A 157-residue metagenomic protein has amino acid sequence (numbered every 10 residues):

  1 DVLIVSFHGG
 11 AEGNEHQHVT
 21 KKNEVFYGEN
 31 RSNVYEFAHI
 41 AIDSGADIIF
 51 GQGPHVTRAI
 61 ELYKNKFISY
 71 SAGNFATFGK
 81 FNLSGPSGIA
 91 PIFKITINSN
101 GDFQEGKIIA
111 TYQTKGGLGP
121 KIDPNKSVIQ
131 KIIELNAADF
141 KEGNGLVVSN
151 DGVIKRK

Functional and structural regions predicted by a protein language model:
D1-F7, H39, D43, H55 (+2 more regions): Catalytic-site microenvironment of enzymes that process N-acetyl-hexosamine-containing cell-wall polysaccharides
V2-G45: Active-site-proximal segments of metal-dependent phosphoesterases and phosphodiesterases across multiple
I4, Y70, I95: Conserved, mostly hydrophobic/aromatic
S6-H8, Q52, I109: Conserved residues at the C-terminal ends of beta-strands
G10, N65, G73-F75, N98-N100 (+1 more regions): Solvent-exposed coil/turn segments that connect beta secondary-structure elements in extracytoplasmic/periplasmic
A11-E29, A76-G85, G116-I122: Acidic/histidine-rich helix-loop elements that form or flank divalent-metal/phosphate-binding sites at the catalytic
G28-P91: Conserved beta-sheet core of the metallophosphoesterase superfamily
S84-K157: A short C-terminal boundary segment appended to hydrolase-like catalytic domains
